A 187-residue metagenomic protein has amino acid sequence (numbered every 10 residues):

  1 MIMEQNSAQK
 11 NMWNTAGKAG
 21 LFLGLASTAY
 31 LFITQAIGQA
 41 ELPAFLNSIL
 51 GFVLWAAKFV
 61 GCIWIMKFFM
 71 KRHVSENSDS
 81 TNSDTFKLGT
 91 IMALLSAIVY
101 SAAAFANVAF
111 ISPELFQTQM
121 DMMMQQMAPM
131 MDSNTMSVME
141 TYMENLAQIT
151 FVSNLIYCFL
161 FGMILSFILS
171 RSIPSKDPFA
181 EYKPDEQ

Functional and structural regions predicted by a protein language model:
M1-F69: Transmembrane alpha-helical insertion/packing segments
I2-A8, P174-Q187: Short, charged juxtamembrane terminal tails flanking transmembrane helices
N14-F22, K87-S96: Alpha-helical transmembrane segments of multi-pass membrane proteins
I65, A147-P178: Transmembrane alpha-helical segments in integral membrane proteins
I65-D84: Membrane-helix interface/capping segments
L88-F110: C-terminal halves and exits of single transmembrane alpha-helices
A102-P129: Functional transmembrane-helix hotspots
M124-L146: Short membrane-interface loop/juxtamembrane segments of multi-pass integral membrane proteins
